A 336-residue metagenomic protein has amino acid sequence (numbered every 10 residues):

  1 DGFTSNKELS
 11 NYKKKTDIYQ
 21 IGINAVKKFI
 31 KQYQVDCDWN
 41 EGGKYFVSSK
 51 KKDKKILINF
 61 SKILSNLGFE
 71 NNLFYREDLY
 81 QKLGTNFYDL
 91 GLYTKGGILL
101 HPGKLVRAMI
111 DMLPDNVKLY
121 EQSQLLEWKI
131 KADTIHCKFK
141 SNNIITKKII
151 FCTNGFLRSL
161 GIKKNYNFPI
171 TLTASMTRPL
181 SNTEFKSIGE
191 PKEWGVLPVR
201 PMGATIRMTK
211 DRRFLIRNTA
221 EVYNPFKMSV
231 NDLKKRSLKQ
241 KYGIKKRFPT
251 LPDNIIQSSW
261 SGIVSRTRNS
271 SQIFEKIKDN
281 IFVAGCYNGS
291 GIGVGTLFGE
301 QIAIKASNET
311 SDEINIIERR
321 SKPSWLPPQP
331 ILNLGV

Functional and structural regions predicted by a protein language model:
D1-D17: Glycine-rich active-site loop/strand segments that organize a redox cofactor
D1-S5, K28-A108: Flavin (FAD/FMN) cofactor-binding and adjacent substrate-gating region of FAD-dependent oxidoreductase domains
K15-F29, F60, L105, M109 (+2 more regions): Alpha-helical packing segments of well-folded alpha/beta enzyme cores
N24, Q32-N40, L125-E127, N143-T183 (+1 more regions): Active-site substrate-recognition segment that forms the wall of the catalytic cavity or substrate channel
K55, K62-S65, F87-K148, C152: Helical element adjacent to the flavin cofactor pocket in flavoenzyme catalytic cores
N72-Y75, K118-Y120, Q257-S259: General small-molecule cofactor/ligand-binding pocket signal
L73, I277-V336: C-terminal lid/capping helical subdomain adjacent to the catalytic/cofactor pocket in oxidative enzymes
K104, A108, K239, G293-Q301: Short amphipathic alpha-helical face segments that pack within enzyme cores and frequently flank/anchor catalytic
